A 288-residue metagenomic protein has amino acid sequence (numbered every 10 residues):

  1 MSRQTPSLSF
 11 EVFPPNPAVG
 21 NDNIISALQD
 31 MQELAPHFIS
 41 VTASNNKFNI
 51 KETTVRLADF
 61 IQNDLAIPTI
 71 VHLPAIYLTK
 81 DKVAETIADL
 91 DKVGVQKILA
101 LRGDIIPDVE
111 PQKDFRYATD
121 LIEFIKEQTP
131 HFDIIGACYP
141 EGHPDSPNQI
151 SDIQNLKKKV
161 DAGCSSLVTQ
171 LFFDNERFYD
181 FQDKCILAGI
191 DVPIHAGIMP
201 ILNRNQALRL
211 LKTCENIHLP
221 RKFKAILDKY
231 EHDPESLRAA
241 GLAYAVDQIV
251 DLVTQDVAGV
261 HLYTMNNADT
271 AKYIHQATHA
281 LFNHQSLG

Functional and structural regions predicted by a protein language model:
M1-V41: Conserved N-terminal beta1-alpha1 strand-loop-helix module at the mouth
S7-N23, T69-D81, I135-S151, K229-A243: Active-site mouth loops of central-metabolism enzymes
E11, I39, L90, K159 (+3 more regions): Conserved, mostly hydrophobic/aromatic
V19, K113, Y117-Y139, G189-D247 (+1 more regions): Active-site pocket-lining/capping segments in soluble small-molecule metabolic enzymes
N21-D30, K47-L65: Glycine-rich, positively charged N-terminal anion/phosphate-binding segment
N23, A75-D89, Q112-R116: Glycine-rich anion/phosphate-binding loops
A35-L57, D104-K113, S165-F178, T264-N267: Glycine-rich, proline-tolerant flexible connector loops at the mouths of alpha/beta enzymes
L78-D89, S151-N155, Y179-D183, N203-L210 (+1 more regions): Catalytic cores of alpha/beta
